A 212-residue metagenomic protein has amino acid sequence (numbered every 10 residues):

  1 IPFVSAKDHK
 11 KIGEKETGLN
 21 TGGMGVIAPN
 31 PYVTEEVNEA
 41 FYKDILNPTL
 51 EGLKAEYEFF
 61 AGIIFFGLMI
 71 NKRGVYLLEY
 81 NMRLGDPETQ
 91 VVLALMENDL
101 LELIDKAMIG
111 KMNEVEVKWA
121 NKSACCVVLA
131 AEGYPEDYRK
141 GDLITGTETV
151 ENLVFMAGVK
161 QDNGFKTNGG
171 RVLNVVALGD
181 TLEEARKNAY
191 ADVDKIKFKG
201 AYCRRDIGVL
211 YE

Functional and structural regions predicted by a protein language model:
I1-T89: Internal nucleotide-binding/catalytic subdomain
A6, G67-M69, V128, T145 (+3 more regions): Residues in well-ordered beta-strands of folded domains
G13-K15, E114-E116, V159-F165: Short beta-strand/turn micro-motifs at beta-sheet edges
T17, T34, N38-Y42, L46 (+9 more regions): Generic structural signal for well-ordered, non-membrane alpha-helical segments in soluble metabolic enzymes
N20-G23, F60-I64, N71-G74, N121-A124 (+4 more regions): A generic structural signal for well-ordered coil/turn residues at beta-strand boundaries that shape enzyme active-site
G22, V127, A185: Residue-level signal for inorganic ion chemistry
Y42-I64, N81-V150, K160: Active-site "cap" helix and flanking loop/linker of ATP-utilizing ligase/carboxylase catalytic domains
V159-E212: Generic C-terminus detector
